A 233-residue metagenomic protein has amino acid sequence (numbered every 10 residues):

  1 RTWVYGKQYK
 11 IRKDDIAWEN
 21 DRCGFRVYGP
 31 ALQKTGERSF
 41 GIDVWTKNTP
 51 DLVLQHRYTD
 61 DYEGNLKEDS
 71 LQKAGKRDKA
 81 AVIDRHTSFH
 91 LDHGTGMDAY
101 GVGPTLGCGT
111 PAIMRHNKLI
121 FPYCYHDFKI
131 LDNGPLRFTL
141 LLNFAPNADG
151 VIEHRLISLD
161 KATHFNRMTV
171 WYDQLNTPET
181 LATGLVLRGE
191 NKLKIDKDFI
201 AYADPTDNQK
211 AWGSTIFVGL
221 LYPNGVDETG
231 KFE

Functional and structural regions predicted by a protein language model:
T2-M114: Solvent-exposed N-terminal domain segments of exported/luminal and surface proteins
D92-F144: Active-site cradle of extracellular carbohydrate-active enzymes
Y125-E179: Acidic, contiguous internal or C-terminal segments within carbohydrate-active enzymes that form a structured patch used
E179-G189: Surface-exposed beta-strand/loop patches in extracellular or lumenal glycoproteins
G189-D198: Short aromatic-acidic-glycine turn motif
I200-Y202: Membrane-protein biogenesis/insertion across secretory and organellar systems
S214-E233: Beta-strand-rich recognition/accessory modules
